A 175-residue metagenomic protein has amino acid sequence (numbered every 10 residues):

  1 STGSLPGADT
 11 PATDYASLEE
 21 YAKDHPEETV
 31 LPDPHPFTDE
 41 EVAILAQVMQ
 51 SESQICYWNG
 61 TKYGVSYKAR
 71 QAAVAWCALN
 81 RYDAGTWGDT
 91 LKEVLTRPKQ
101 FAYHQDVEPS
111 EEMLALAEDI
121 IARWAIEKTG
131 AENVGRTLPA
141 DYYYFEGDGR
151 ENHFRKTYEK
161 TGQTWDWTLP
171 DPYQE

Functional and structural regions predicted by a protein language model:
S1-G7: Gram-positive cell-envelope targeting signals
D14-S17, Y21-E175: Bacterial extracytoplasmic/cell-wall-associated proteins, especially those involved in peptidoglycan
